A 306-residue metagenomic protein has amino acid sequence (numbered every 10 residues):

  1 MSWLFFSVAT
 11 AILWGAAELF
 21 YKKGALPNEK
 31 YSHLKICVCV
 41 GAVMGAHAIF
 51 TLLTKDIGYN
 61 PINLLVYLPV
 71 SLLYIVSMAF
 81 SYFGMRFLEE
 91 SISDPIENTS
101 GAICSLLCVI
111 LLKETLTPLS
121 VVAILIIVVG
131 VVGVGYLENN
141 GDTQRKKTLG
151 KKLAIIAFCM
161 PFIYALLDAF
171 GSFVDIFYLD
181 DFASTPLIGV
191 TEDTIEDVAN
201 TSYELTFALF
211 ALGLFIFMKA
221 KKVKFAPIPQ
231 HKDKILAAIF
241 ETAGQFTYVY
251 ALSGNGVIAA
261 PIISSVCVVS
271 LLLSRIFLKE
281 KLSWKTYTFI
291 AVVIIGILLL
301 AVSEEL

Functional and structural regions predicted by a protein language model:
M1-L72, M78-F87, Y136-F162, L166 (+4 more regions): Membrane-interface interhelical linkers
L13, A17, L73-F80, S100-L107 (+3 more regions): Membrane-embedded alpha-helical core segments of multi-pass
H33-C37, Y67, E90-P95, A102 (+5 more regions): Alpha-helical transmembrane segments and their helix-entry boundary regions
C37-G41, E97, S120, I124 (+4 more regions): Residue-level recognition of transmembrane alpha-helices in multi-pass small-molecule transporters/permeases
A42-H47, I96-I110, L209, A243-T247 (+3 more regions): Alpha-helical transmembrane segments of compact multi-pass small-molecule transporters, enriched in specific families
V43, A48, S105-V109, L119-N139 (+1 more regions): Hydrophobic transmembrane alpha-helices of multi-pass small-molecule transport proteins
S81, A102-V122, V132, Y250 (+1 more regions): C-terminal transmembrane-helix exit sites in multi-pass transporters
A169-F177, Y248-S265: Alpha-helical transmembrane segments and their membrane-interface junctions in multi-pass membrane proteins
